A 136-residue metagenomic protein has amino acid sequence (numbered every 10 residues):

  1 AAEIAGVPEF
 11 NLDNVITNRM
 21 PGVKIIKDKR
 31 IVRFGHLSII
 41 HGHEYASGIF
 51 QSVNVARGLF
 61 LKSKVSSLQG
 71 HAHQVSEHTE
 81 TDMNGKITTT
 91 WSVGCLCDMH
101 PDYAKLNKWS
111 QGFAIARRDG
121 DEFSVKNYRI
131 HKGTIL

Functional and structural regions predicted by a protein language model:
A1-I26: Active-site neighborhood of divalent metal-dependent phosphoester bond hydrolases
K29-R30: Gly/Pro-rich turn-and-neighbor structural signature
F34-Y128: Conserved beta-sheet core of the metallophosphoesterase superfamily
K126-L136: Short, solvent-exposed aromatic-acidic interface loops
